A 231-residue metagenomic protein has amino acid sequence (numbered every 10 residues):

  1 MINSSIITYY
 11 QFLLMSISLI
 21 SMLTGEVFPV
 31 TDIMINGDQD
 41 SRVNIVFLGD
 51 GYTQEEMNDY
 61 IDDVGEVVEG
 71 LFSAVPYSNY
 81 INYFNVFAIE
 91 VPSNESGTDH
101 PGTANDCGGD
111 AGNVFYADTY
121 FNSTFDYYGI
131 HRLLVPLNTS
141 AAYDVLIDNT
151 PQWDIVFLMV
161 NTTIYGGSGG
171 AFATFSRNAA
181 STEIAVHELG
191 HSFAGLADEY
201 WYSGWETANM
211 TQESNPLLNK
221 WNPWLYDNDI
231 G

Functional and structural regions predicted by a protein language model:
M1-G25: Secretory targeting signatures
E26-L146, A180: Propeptide-to-catalytic entry region of secreted or membrane-anchored zinc metalloproteases
D50, I89-P92, T162, G195-E199: An acidic- and aromatic-residue-enriched active-site/binding cleft used to recognize and process polar
N58-D59, T98-P101, S168-A171, A194-L196 (+1 more regions): Short, solvent-exposed loop/turn and secondary-structure capping segments
D59-Y60, G166-V186: Short pre-active-site segment immediately N-terminal to the catalytic Zn-binding motif
G97-H100, T139-F175: Catalytic zinc-binding patch centered on the HExxH motif and its immediate surroundings that defines zinc-dependent
T182-E199: Active-site recognition of the HExxH zinc-binding catalytic motif
A197-G231: Replace "(M1/M4/M9/M12/WLM)" with "(e.g., M1/M4/M8/M9/M12/M26/WLM)" and add "not limited to" to clarify scope
